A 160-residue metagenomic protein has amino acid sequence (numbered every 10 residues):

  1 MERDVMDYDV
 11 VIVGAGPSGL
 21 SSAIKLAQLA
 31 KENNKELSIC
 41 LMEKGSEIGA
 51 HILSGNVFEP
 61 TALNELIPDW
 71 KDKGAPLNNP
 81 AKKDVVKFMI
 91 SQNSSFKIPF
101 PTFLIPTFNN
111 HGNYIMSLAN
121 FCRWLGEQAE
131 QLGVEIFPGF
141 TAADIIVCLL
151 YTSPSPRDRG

Functional and structural regions predicted by a protein language model:
M1-M6: A short, basic/flexible loop-to-alpha-helix module at the beginning of a structural domain
V10-K35: N-terminal Rossmann-like FAD-binding beta1-loop-alpha1 element of flavoenzymes
L29-A50: Glycine-rich FAD pyrophosphate-binding loop
G45-S91: N-terminal FAD cofactor-binding segment of flavoenzymes
F103-T107: Gly-rich Lys/Arg/Thr-decorated short loops/hinges at beta-loop-alpha junctions or inter-strand turns that position
F108-E127: Short beta-strand to alpha-helix junction loop
G133-A142: A conserved beta-strand/loop element that lines the FAD pocket in flavoprotein oxidoreductases
Y151-P156, G160: Conserved small/polar residues in nucleotide/adenosyl-binding loops
